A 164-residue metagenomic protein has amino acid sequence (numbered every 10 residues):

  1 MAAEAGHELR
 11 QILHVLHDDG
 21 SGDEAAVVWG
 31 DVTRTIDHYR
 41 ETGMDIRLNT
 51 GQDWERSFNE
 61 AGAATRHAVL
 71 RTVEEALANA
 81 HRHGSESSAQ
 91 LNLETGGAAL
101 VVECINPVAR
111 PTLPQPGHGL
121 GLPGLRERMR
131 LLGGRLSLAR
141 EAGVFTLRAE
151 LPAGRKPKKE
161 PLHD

Functional and structural regions predicted by a protein language model:
M1-D164: Glycine-rich ATP/GTP-binding catalytic cores of kinases/NTPases
